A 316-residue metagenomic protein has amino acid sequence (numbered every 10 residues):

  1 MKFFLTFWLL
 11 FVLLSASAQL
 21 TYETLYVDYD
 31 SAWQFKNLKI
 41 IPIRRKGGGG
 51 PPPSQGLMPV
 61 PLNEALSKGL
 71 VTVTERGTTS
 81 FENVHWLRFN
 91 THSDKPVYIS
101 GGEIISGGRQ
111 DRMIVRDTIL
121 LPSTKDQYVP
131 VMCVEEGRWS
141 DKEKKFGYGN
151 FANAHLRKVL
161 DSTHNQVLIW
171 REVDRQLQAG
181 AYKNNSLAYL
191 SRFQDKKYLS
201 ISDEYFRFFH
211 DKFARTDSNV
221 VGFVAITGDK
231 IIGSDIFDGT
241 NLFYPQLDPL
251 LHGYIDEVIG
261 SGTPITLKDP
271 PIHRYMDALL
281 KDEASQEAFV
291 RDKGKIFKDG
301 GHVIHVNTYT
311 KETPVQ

Functional and structural regions predicted by a protein language model:
M1-T21: Bacterial Sec-dependent N-terminal signal peptides
Q19-H92, P96, G102-L121, D126-Q316: Intrinsically disordered, low-complexity segments enriched in small/polar residues
